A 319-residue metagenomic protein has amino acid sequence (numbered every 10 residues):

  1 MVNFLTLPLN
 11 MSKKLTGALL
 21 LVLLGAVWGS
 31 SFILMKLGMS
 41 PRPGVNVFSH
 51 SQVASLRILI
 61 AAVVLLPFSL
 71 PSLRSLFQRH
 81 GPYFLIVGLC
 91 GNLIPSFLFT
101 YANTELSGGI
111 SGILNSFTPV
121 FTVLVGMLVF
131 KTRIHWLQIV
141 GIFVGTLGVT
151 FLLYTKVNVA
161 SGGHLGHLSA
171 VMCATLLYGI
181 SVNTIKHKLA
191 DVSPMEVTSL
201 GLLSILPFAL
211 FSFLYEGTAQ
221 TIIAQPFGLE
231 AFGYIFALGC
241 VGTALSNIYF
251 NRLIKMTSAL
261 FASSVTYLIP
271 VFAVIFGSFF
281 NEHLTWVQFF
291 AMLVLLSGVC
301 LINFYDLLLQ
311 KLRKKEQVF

Functional and structural regions predicted by a protein language model:
V2-Q52, A160-H187, F208-F211, Q317-F319: Glycine-/small-residue-enriched transmembrane alpha-helix faces in small-molecule transporters and effluxers
F4, M11, A54-I58, W136 (+3 more regions): C-terminal-most transmembrane helix of multi-pass membrane proteins
L15-L20, F48-P67, I86, I139-L147 (+5 more regions): Hydrophobic alpha-helical transmembrane segments of multi-pass integral membrane proteins, especially transporters
V27, S31-F32, L66-N115, F151 (+1 more regions): Specific transmembrane alpha-helical segments of multi-pass solute transporters/efflux pumps, especially DMT/EamA
G29, I33, L59, L66 (+10 more regions): Hydrophobic/small/kink-forming positions within alpha-helical transmembrane segments of polytopic membrane proteins
L34-L37, P41, I60-Q78, L147-G162 (+3 more regions): Membrane-interface helix-cap regions at the ends of transmembrane helices in multi-pass membrane proteins
A54-L56, N92, S96, I110-F117 (+2 more regions): Helix-helix packing/entry segments at the starts of transmembrane helices
S75-Q78, G112-N115, K131-F151, S161-H167 (+1 more regions): Loop-to-transmembrane alpha-helix entry segments
